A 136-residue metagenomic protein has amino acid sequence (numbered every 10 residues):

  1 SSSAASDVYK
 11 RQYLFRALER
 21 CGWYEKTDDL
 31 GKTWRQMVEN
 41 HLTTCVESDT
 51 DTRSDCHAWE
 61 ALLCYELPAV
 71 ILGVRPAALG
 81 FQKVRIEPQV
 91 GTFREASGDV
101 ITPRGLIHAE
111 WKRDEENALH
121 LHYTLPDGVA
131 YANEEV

Functional and structural regions predicted by a protein language model:
S1-A5, Y9: Single conserved hydrophobic/aromatic residue that forms the stacking wall/gate of nucleotide- or nucleobase-binding
S6, L18-E19: Active-site loop and adjoining helix of the penicillin-binding protein/serine DD-peptidase-beta-lactamase fold
L14-F15: Conserved small-residue packing positions in alpha-helical repeats and bundles
R20, E25-V136: Non-catalytic C-terminal accessory modules of carbohydrate-active enzymes
